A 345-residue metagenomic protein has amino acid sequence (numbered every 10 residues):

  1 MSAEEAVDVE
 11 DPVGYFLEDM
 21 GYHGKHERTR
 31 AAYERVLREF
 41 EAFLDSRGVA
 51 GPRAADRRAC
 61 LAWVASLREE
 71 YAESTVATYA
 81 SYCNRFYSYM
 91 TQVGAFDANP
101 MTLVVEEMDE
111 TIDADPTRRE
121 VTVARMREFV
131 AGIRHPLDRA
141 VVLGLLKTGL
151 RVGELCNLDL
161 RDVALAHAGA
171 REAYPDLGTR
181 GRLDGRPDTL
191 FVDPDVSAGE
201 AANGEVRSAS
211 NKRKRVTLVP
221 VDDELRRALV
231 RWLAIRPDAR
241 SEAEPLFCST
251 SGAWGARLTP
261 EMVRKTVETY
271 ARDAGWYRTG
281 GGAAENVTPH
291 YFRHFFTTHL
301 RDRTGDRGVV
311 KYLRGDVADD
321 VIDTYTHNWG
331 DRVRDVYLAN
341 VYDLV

Functional and structural regions predicted by a protein language model:
G14-D115: N-terminal core-binding DNA-recognition domain of tyrosine recombinases/integrases
R47, R264-Y312, D319: Short, basic (Lys/Arg/His-rich) helix/loop patches that form interaction surfaces in the mid-to-C-terminal regions
V123-V152, C156: Basic, Lys/Arg- and aromatic-enriched nucleic-acid-binding interface segment
M126, L137-R139, P260, R264 (+1 more regions): Short, leucine-enriched amphipathic alpha-helices that occur as contiguous helical runs
L145-R186: Short, charged phosphate-coordinating catalytic segments
D184, E200-V230, A243-T269, T288: C-terminal catalytic core of Y-nucleophile DNA break-rejoin enzymes
R314-V345: Catalytic-site neighborhood detector that most strongly recognizes the C-terminal catalytic loop/helix of tyrosine
